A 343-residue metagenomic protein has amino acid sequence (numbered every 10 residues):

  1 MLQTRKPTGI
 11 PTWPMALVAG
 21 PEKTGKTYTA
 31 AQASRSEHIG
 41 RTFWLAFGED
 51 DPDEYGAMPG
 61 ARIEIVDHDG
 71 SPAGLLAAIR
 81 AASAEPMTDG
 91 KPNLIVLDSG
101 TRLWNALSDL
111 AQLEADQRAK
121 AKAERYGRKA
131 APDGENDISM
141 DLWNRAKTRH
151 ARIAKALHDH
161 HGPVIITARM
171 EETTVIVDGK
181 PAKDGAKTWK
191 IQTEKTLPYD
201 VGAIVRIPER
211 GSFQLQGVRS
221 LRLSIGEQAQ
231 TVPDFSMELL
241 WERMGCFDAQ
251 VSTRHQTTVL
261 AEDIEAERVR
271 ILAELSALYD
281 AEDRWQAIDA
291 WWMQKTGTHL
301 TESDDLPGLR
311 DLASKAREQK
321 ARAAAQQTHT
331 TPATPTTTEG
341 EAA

Functional and structural regions predicted by a protein language model:
L2-K26, A30-R35, E49-G56, E64-V66 (+3 more regions): Interfaces that engage single-stranded nucleic acids at replication/repair/recombination sites
M15-L17, R41, L94-V96, P163-I165: Residue-level preference for the first positions of well-ordered beta-strands
A19, T148-A151, K155-E238: Phosphate-binding/switch region of NTP-binding enzymes
E37-H38, M58-P59, H160, D200: Short, structured coil segments at secondary-structure junctions
G40-P52: Short beta-strand-centered segment that lines the nucleotide-binding/catalytic pocket of NTP-utilizing
F47-E49, G100, R169-M170: Short, ordered loop/turn segments at secondary-structure junctions
G74-L97, T101-E114: P-loop NTPase motor domains
L97-D141: Conserved P-loop NTPase nucleotide-binding/switch module
